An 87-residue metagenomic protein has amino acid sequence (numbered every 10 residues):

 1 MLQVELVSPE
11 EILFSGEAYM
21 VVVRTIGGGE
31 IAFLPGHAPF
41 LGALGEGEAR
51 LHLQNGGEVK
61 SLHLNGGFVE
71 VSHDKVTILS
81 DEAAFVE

Functional and structural regions predicted by a protein language model:
Q3-E87: Compact, glycine-rich, soluble single-domain proteins
